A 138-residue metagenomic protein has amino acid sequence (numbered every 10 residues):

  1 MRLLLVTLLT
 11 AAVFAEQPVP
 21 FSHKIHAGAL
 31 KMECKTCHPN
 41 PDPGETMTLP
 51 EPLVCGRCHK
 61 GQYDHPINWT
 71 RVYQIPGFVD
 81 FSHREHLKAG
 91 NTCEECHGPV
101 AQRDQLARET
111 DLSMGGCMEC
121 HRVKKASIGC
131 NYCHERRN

Functional and structural regions predicted by a protein language model:
L3-A12: Sec-dependent N-terminal signal peptides
A12-N138: Short sequence/structural segments immediately N-terminal
